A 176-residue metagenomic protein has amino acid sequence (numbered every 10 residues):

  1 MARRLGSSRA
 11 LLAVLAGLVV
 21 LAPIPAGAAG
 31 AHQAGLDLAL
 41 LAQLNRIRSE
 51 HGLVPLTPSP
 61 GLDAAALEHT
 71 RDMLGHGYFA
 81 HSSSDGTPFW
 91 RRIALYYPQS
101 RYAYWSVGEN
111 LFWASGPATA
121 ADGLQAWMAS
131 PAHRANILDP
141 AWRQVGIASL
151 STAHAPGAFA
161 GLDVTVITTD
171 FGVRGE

Functional and structural regions predicted by a protein language model:
M1-V14: Bacterial N-terminal signal peptides that target proteins for export
A13-P23: Bacterial N-terminal signal peptides
I24-G30: Sec/Tat signal peptide C-region and signal peptidase I cleavage site
H32-H76: A short alpha-helix/helix-coil micro-patch that ends at or immediately precedes a cysteine
P55-L62, S106-V107, W142-Q144: A short coil-to-beta-strand element that immediately follows conserved catalytic motifs
A64-P117: Short, surface-exposed glycine/acidic/tryptophan-bearing loops
W113-E176: Disulfide-stabilized extracellular recognition modules
